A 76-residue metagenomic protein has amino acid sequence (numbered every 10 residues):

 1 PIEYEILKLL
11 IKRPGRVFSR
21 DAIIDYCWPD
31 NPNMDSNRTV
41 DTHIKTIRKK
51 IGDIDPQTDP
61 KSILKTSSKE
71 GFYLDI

Functional and structural regions predicted by a protein language model:
E5-T42, T46-S68: Positively charged, aromatic-enriched patches within helix-turn-helix-type DNA-binding elements, predominantly
F72: Cytosolic nucleotide-binding catalytic cores of signal-transduction proteins
D75-I76: Short beta-strand-to-coil "C-cap" segments at the C-terminal boundary of structured domains/repeats, marking
